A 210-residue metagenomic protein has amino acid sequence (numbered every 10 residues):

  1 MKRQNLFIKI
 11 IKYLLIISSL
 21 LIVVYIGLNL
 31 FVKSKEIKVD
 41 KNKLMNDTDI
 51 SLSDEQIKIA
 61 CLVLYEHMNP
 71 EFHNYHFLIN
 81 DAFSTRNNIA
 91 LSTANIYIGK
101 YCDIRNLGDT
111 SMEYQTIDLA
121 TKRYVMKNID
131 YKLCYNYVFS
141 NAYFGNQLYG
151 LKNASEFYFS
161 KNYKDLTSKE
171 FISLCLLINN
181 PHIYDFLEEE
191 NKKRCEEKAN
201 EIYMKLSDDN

Functional and structural regions predicted by a protein language model:
K2-N210: Juxtamembrane regions of bacterial inner-membrane/periplasmic proteins, predominantly the peptidoglycan biogenesis
